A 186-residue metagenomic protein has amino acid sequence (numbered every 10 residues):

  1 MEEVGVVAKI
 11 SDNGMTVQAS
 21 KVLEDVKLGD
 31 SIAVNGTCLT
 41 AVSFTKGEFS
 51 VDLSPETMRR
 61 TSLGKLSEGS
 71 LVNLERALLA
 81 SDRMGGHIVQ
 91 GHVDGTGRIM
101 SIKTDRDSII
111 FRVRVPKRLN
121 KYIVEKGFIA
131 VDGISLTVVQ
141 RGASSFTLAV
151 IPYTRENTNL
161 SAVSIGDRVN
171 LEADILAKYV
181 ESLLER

Functional and structural regions predicted by a protein language model:
M1-R186: Conserved loop->alpha-helix
